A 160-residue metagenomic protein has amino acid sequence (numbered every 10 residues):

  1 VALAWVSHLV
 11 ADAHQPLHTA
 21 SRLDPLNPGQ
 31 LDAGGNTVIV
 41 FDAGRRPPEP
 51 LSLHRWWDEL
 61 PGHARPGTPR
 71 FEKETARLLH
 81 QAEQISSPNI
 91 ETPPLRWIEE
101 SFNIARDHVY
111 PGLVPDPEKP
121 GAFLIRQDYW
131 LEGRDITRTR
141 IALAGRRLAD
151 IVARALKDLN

Functional and structural regions predicted by a protein language model:
A2-S21: Active-site alpha-helical segments that house and flank conserved acidic catalytic motifs for diphosphate chemistry
L3-V6, I141-G145: Short runs of predominantly hydrophobic/aromatic residues within well-ordered alpha helices that form helix-helix
D24-Q30: Post-HEXXH active-site segment of zinc metalloproteases
D32-T139: An amphipathic alpha-helical core segment
L148: Divalent metal-coordination and catalytic microenvironments
L156-K157: Ser/Thr/Pro-rich, low-complexity mucin-like regions that serve as glycosylated stalks/linkers or repetitive adhesive
